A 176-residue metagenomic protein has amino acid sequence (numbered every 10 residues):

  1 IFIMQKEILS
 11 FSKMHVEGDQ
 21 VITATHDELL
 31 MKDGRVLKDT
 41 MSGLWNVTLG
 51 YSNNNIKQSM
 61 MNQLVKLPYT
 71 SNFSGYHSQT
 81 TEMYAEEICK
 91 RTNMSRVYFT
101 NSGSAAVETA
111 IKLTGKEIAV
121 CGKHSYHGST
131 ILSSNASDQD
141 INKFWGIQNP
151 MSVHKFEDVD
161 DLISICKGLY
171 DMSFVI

Functional and structural regions predicted by a protein language model:
F2-L29, G43, T80: Active-site-adjacent loop/helix segments that line or gate small-molecule/cofactor pockets in enzymes
E7-F11, V36-K116: Glycine-rich loop-to-alpha-helix module at the N-terminal edge of alpha/beta enzyme cores
D19-Q20, D27, V47, S71 (+2 more regions): Flexible, active-site-adjacent loop/turn segments at secondary-structure boundaries
K32-D33: Residue-level recognition of short loop/turn positions
M83-D171: PLP-dependent aspartate aminotransferase-fold enzymes
